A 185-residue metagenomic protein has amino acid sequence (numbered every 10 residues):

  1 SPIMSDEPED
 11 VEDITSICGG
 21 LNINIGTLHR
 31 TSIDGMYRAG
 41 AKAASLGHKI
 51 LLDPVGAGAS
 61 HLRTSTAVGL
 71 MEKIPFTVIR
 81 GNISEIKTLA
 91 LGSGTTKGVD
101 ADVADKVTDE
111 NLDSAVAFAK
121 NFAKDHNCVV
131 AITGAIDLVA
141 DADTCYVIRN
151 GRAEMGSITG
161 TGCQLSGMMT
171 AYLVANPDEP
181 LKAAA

Functional and structural regions predicted by a protein language model:
S1-Y37, K42-A44, K49, A117-A185: Small-residue (G/A/S/T)-rich helix-start motifs and N-terminal tracts that mark the onset
P2, T27-H29, G56-A59, V107-D109: Short, flexible loop segments at the rims of nucleotide/cofactor-binding pockets, characterized by
D10-V11, A57-G58, E85-T88, G156: Short gly/pro/ser/thr-enriched loop/turn and capping motifs at secondary-structure boundaries
C18-G26, I50-V55, G98-V107: Short, basic, glycine/proline-bearing loop/turn elements
S32-G81: Glycine/small-residue-rich loop that forms an oxyanion/phosphate-binding "nest" at active or ligand-binding sites
R63-C145: Conserved phosphate/ATP/ADP-binding segment of small-molecule kinases
